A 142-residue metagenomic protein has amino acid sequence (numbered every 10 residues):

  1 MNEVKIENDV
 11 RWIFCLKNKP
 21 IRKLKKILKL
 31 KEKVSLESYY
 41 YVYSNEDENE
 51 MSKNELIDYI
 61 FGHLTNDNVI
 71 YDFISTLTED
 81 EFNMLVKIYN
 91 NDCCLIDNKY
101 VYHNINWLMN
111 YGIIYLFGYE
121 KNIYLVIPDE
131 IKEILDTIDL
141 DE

Functional and structural regions predicted by a protein language model:
M1-K5, D9-I13: Secondary-structure capping and domain/repeat boundary segments
D9-W12, V42-D47, K87-H103, N110: Short helix-coil junctions and helix-kink-helix linkers
V10-Y71: Long, low-complexity, charged/polar intrinsically disordered regions in eukaryotic proteins
N18-S35, I96-Y119: Short amphipathic alpha-helical interaction segments
L56-H63, T76-F82, N104: Helix-boundary capping/turn motifs
T65-T76, I123-E142: Short, amphipathic alpha-helical interaction segments positioned at domain boundaries
N66-K99: Short amphipathic alpha-helical interface segments
D80, I114, E120-N122, D141: Function-determining sites in protein domains
